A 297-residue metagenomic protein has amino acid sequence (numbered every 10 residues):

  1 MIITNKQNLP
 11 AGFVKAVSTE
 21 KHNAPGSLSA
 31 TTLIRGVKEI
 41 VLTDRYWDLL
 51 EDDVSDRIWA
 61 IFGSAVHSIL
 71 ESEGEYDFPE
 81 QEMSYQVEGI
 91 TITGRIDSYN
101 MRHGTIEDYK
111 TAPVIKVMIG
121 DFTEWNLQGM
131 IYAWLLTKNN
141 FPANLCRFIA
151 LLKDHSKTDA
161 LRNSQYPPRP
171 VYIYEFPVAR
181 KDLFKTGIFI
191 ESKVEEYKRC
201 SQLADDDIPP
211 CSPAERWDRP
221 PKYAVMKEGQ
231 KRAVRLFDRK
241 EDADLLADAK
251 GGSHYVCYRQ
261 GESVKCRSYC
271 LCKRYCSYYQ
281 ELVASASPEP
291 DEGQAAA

Functional and structural regions predicted by a protein language model:
M1-I106, P113-T123, L127, T137 (+3 more regions): Metal-dependent nuclease catalytic cores that hydrolyze phosphodiester bonds in DNA/RNA, characterized by
I2-K6, L135-A297: Metal-dependent nuclease catalytic regions and adjoining charged, substrate-binding loops involved in nucleic-acid end
G36, H67, Y132, I190 (+1 more regions): A residue-level signal for conserved active-site and pocket-lining positions in enzyme catalytic cores
I40-L42, Y109, W125, Y132 (+2 more regions): Broad hydrophobic/π-residue packing in well-ordered secondary structure
T93, E124-I131, K181, K185 (+1 more regions): Short, well-structured alpha-helical interface segments that form or flank functional binding sites
I106-D108, L245: Active-site-adjacent bridging/hinge elements
